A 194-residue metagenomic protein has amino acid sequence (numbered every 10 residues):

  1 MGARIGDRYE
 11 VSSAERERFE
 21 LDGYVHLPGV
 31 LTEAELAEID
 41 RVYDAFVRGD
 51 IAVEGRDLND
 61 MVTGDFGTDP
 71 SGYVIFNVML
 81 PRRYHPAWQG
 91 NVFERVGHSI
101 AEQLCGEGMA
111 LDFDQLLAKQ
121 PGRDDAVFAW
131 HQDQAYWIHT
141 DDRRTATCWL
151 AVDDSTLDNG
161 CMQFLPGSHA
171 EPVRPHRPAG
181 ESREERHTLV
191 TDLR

Functional and structural regions predicted by a protein language model:
M1-D22, P28-W130, W137, R177: Non-heme Fe(II)-dependent double-stranded beta-helix
L31, H139-D141, C161, R174: Short, function-defining helix-loop hinge/capping sites that tune catalysis or transport
E94, H98, D133, R143-W149: Hydrophobic, well-ordered secondary-structure segments
Q115, Q132, L150-D154, P166: Short, structured patches in soluble enzyme cores that scaffold and shape functional sites
D125, T145, G160: Conserved catalytic motifs of the protein kinase core domain
I138-L157: Short, conserved beta-strand element in jelly-roll/cupin
S155-R194: Double-stranded beta-helix
